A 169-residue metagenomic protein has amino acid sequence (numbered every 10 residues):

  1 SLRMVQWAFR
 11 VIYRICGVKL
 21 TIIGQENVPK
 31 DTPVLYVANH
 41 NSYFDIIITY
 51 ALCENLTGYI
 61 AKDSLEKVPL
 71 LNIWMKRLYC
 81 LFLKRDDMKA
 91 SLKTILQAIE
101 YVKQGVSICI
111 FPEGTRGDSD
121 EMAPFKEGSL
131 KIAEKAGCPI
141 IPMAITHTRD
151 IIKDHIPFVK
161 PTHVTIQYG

Functional and structural regions predicted by a protein language model:
S1-W7, Y13-C16, K30-M88: Catalytic core of membrane glycerolipid acyltransferases/transacylases, capturing the structured, soluble-facing
I15-I23, S91-L92, A123, T148-D150: Short gly/ser/thr-rich secondary-structure transition/capping motifs
I22, Y36, Y59, I166-Y168: Generic preference for hydrophobic
Q25-K30, P157-V159: A short beta-turn/loop motif at secondary-structure boundaries
P33-L35, S107-F111: Residue-level preference for the first positions of well-ordered beta-strands
H40-S42, E113-G117: Short glycine-rich anion-binding loops that position phosphate/pyrophosphate groups of nucleotides and phosphorylated
L70-N72, K103-C109, D118-G169: A cross-family acyltransferase "interaction/gating" segment
A90-I99: Anionic-ligand binding region
